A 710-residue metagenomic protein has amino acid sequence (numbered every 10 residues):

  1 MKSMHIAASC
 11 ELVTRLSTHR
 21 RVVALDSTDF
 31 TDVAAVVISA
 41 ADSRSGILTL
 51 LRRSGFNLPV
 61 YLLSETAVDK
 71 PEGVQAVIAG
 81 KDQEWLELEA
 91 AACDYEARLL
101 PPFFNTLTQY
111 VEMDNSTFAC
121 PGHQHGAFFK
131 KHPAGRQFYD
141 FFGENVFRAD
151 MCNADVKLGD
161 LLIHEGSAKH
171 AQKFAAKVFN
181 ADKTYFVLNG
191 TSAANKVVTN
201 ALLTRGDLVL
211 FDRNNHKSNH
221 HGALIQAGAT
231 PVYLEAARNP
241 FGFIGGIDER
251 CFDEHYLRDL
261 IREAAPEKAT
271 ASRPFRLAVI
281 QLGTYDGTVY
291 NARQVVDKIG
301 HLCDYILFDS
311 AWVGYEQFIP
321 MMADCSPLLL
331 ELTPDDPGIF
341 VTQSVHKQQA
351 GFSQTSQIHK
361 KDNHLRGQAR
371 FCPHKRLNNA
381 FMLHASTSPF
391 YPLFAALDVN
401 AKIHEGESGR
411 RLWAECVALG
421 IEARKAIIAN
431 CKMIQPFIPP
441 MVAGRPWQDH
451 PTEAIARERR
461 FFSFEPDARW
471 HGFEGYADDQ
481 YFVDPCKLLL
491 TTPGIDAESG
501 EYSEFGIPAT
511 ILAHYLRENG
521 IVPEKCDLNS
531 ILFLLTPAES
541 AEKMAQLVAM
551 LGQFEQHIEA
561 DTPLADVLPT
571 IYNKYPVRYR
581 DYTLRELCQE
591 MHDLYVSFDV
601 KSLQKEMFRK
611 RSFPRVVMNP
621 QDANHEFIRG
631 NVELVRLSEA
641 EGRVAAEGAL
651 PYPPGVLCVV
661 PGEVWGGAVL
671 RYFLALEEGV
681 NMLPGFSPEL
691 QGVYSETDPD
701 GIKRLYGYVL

Functional and structural regions predicted by a protein language model:
M1-D26: Short, charged N-terminal beta->alpha structural module
M4, H19, T28-S39, S45 (+5 more regions): Non-catalytic terminal extensions of PLP-dependent enzymes
E11-V13, I38-G46, A67-V68, T284-T288 (+1 more regions): Short acidic, S/G/P-rich loop/turn micro-motifs used as interaction or catalytic elements
A24-D26, Q75-Q83, V232-L234, C251-H255: Short acidic-hydrophobic, aromatic-tinged amphipathic segments that line or gate anion-handling sites
A34-V36, K183, L208, L277: Structural motif
L48-T49, K177, A193-T204, L208-C431: Conserved PLP-enzyme active-site core in the AAT-like
A134-Q226, V232: Long, structured ligand/cofactor-binding scaffold of large enzymes
T184-Y185, T342, G520-E524: A short linear hydrophobic-aromatic micro-motif
